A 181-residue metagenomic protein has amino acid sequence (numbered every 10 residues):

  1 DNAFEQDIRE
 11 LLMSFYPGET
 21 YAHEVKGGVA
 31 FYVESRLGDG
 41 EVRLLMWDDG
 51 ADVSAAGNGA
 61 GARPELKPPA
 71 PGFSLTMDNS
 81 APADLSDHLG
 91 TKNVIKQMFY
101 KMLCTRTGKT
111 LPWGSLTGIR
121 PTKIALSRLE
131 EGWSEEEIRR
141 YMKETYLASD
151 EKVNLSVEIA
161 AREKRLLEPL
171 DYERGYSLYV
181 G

Functional and structural regions predicted by a protein language model:
D1-T20, S149: Short, charged N-terminal beta->alpha structural module
L12-S14, G18-A60, P64-H88, K92-I95: Short, well-ordered secondary-structure micro-motifs within conserved domains or adaptor modules
L89-T110: Accessory, often N-terminal, substrate/partner-engagement and coupling regions that sit outside the core NTP/cofactor
T107-T110, E130-L178: N-terminal [4Fe-4S]-dependent radical SAM core
S115: Conserved phosphate/pyrophosphate-binding and hydrolysis machinery centered on Walker-type P-loop NTPases, extending
